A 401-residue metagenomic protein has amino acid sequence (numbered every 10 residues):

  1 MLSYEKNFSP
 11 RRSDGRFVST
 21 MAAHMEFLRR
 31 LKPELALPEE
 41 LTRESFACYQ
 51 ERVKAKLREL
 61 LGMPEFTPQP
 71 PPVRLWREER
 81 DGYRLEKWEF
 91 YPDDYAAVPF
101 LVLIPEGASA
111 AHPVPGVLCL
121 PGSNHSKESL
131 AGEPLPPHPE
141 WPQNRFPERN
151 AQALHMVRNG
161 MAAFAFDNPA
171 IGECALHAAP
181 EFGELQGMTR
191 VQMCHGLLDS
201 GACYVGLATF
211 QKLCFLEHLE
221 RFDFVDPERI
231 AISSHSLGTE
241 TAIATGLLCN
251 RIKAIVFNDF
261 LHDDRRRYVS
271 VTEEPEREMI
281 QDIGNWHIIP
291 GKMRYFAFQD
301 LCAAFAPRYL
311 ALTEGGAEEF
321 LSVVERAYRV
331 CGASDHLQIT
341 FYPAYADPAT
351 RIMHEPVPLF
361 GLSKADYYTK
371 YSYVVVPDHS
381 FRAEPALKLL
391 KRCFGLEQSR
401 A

Functional and structural regions predicted by a protein language model:
M63-H112, G116: N-terminal cap/lid segment of alpha/beta-hydrolase-fold proteins
H112, L118-F210, E220-R221, Y268-V269: Cap/lid segment of the alpha/beta-hydrolase catalytic domain
L118, R229-A231, A254: Residue in the alpha/beta-hydrolase core beta-strand immediately N-terminal to the catalytic nucleophile
V191-Q192, L198-D199, C214, A254-C302 (+3 more regions): Mobile cap/lid helix-loop segments that gate and shape the active-site cleft of serine hydrolases
F224-S236: Alpha/beta-hydrolase fold nucleophile elbow
S234-A244: Glycine-rich nucleophile elbow surrounding the catalytic serine of serine-hydrolase chemistry
P307-E314, Q338-T340: Catalytic His-Asp charge-relay segment
V330-A401: C-terminal catalytic histidine-bearing segment of alpha/beta-hydrolase fold enzymes
